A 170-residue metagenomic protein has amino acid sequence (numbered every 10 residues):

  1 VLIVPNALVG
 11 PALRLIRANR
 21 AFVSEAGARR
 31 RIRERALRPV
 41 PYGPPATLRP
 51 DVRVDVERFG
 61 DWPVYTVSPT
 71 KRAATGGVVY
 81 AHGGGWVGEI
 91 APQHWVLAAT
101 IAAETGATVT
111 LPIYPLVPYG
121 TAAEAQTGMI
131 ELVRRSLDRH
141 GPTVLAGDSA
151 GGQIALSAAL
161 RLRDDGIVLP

Functional and structural regions predicted by a protein language model:
V1-P69: A glycine/proline-hinged amphipathic helix-loop "lid/cap" segment that gates access to hydrophobic ligand pockets
P41, A107, G141: Short glycine/serine/threonine/alanine-rich loop segments
V64, V79, I101, A122-P170: Short strand-loop-helix active-site module centered on a catalytic nucleophile
T75-G84: Short beta-strand element of the alpha/beta-hydrolase
G84-G85, T108, E131: Glycine- and small hydrophobic-enriched segments that form the cores of compact globular domains
W86-G88, P118-G120: Short, small-residue-enriched loops and turns at beta-alpha junctions that line or gate enzyme active sites
G88-A99: The serine-hydrolase catalytic nucleophile loop
A98-Y119: Conserved alpha/beta-hydrolase
